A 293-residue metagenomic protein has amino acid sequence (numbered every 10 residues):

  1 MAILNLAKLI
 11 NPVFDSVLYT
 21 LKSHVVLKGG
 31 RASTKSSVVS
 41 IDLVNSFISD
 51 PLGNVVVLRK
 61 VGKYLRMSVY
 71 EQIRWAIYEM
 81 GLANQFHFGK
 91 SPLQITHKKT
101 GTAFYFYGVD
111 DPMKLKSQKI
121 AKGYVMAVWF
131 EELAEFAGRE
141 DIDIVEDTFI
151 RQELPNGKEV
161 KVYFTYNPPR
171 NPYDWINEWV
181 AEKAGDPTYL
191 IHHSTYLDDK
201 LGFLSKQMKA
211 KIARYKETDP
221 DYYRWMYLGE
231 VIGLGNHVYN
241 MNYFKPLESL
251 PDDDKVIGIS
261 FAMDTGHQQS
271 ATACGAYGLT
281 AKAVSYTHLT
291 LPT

Functional and structural regions predicted by a protein language model:
M1-L21: Pre-P-loop entry segment of helicase/translocase ATPase cores
H24-K90: Conserved P-loop
I73-G123: Inter-Walker segment of RecA-like/P-loop motor cores
E131-E132: Walker B catalytic acidic pair
E135-A210: ASCE P-loop NTPase helicase motor core
L201-G266: ATPase catalytic-site recognition across NTP-hydrolyzing enzymes
T272-Y277: Short beta-strand scaffold segments in enzyme catalytic cores
T287-T293: Conserved small/polar residues in nucleotide/adenosyl-binding loops
